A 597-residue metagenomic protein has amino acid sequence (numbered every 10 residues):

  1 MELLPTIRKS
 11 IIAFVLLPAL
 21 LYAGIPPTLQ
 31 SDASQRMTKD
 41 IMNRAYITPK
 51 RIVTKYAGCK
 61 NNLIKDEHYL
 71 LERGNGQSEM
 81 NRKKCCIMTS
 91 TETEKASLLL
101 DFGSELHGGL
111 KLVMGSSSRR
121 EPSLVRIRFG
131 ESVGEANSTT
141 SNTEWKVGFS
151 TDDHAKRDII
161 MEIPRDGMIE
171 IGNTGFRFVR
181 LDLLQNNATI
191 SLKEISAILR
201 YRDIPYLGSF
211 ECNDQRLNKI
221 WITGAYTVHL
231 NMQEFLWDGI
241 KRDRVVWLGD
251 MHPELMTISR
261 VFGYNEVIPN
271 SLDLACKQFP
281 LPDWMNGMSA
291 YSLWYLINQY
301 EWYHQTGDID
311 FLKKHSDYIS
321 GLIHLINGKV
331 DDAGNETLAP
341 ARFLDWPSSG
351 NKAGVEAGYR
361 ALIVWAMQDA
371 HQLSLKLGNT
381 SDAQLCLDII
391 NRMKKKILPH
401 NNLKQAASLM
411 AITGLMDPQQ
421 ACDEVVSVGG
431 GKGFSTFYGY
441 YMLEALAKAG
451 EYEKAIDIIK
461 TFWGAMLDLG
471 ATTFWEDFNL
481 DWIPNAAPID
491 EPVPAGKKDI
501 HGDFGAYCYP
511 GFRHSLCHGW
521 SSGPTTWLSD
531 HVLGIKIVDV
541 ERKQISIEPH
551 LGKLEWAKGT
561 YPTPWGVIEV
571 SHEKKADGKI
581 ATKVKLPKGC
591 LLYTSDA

Functional and structural regions predicted by a protein language model:
E2-I11: Bacterial N-terminal signal peptides that target proteins for export
I12-A19: Bacterial N-terminal signal peptides
G24-E234, D250, E266-I268, D310 (+1 more regions): Extracellular/oxidizing-compartment recognition motifs
M37, I41, N62-I64, L387-D388 (+1 more regions): Non-catalytic C-terminal accessory modules of carbohydrate-active enzymes
E135, F178, T189-T223, H229-L230 (+11 more regions): Active-site acid/base region of carbohydrate-active enzymes
Q420-S427: Alpha-helical repeat scaffolds
